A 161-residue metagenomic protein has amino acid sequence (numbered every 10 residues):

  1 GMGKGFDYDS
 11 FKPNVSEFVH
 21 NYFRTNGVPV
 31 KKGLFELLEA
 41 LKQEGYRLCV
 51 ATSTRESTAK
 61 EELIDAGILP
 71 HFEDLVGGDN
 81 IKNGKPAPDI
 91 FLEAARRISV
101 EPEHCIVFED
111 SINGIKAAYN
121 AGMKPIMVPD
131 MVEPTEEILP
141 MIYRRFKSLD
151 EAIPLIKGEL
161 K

Functional and structural regions predicted by a protein language model:
G1-F35, E44: Metal-dependent phosphoesterase signature
T25-N26, R47-L48, D79, E103: A generic structural signal for short
V30, A51, N83: Residue-level marker of regulatory loop/turn positions in helix-turn-helix DNA-binding domains and in histidine
F35, E39-K42, R55-K161: Asp-based, Mg2+/Mn2+-dependent phosphohydrolase catalytic module
C49-V50, M127: Hydrophobic beta-strand core positions in alpha/beta domains
